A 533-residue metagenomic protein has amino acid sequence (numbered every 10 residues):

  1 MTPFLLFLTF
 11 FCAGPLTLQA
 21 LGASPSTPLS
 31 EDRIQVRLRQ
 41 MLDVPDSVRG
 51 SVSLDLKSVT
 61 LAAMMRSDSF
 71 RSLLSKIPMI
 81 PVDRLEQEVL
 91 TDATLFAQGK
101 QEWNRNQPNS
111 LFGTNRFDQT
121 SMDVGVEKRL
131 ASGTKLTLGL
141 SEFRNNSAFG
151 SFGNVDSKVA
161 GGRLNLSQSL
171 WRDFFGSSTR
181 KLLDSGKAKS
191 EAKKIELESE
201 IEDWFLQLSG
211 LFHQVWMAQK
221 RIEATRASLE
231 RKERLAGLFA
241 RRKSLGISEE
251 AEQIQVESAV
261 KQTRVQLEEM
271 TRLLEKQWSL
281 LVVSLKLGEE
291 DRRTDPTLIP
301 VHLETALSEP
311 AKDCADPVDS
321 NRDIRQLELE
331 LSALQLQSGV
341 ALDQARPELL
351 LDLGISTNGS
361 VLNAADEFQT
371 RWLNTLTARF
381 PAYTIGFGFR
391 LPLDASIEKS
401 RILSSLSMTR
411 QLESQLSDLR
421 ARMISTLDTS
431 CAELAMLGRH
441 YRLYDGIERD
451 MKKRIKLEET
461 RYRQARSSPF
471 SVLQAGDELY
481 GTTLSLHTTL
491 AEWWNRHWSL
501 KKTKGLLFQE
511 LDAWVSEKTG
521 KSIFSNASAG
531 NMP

Functional and structural regions predicted by a protein language model:
P3-P15: Bacterial N-terminal signal peptides
T17-V36, Q40-D46, R105, S279-T297 (+3 more regions): Acidic, low-complexity, intrinsically disordered peripheral segments
R37-A62: Regulatory alphaC helix of protein kinase catalytic domains
S47-S51, G99-Q168, I299-A306, S338-G339 (+2 more regions): Small/polar, glycine/serine/threonine/aspartate-rich low-complexity segments that form flexible
R71-M79, E88, A131-D156, W171-E196 (+8 more regions): Sec/SRP-type N-terminal targeting helices
E127, K187, S248, E252-Q253 (+4 more regions): Amphipathic alpha-helical coiled-coil scaffold segments and their short linker/junction regions
K194-V318, E433, L437, L457 (+3 more regions): Periplasmic alpha-helical coiled-coil/stalk elements that build and connect Gram-negative outer-membrane
K243-E250, Y462-R466, T503, L507: A short glycine-centered flexible hinge/capping loop motif at secondary-structure junctions
